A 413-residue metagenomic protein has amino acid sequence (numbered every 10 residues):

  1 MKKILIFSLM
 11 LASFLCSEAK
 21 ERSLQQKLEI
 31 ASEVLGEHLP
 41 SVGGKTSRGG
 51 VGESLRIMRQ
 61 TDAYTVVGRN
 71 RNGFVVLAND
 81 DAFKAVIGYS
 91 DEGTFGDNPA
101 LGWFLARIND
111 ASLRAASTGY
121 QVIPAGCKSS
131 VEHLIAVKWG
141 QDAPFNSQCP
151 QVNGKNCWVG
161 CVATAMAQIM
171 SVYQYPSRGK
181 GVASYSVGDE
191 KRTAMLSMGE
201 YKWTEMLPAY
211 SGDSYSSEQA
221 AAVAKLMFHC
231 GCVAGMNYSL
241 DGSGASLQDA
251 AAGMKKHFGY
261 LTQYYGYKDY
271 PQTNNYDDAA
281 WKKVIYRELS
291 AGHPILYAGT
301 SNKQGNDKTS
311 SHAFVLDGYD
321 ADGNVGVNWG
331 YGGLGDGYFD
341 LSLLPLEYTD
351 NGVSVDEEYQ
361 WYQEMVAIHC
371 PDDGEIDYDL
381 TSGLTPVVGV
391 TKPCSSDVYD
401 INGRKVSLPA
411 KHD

Functional and structural regions predicted by a protein language model:
M1-I4: Positively charged n-region of N-terminal signal peptides that target proteins for export
S8-S17: Hydrophobic h-region of N-terminal signal peptides that target proteins for export in Gram-negative bacteria
K20-M58: Short, non-transmembrane alpha-helical segments in secretory-pathway proteins
E33-H38, D80, T164-P176, K256-H257 (+1 more regions): Structured segments of extracytoplasmic/periplasmic soluble domains in secreted or envelope-associated proteins
R48-R71, A252, H257-N328: Active-site-adjacent substructure of cysteine-protease-like catalytic cores
A78-N79, K84-G93, D322-S342: Catalytic Cys-His active-site segments of thiol-dependent hydrolases/isopeptidases
F83-G244: Active-site-adjacent structural segments surrounding the nucleophilic cysteine of cysteine proteases and isopeptidases
E358-K405: Residue-level detector of functionally pivotal "anchor" positions at catalytic/ligand-binding pockets or at interdomain
